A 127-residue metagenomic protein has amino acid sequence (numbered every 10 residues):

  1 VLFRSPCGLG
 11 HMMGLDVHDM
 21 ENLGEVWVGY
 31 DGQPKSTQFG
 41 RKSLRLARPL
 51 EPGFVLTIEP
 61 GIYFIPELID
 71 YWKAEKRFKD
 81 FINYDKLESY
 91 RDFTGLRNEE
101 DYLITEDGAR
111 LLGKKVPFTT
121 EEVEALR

Functional and structural regions predicted by a protein language model:
L9-G10, L15-R127: Charged, cofactor-coupling segments
